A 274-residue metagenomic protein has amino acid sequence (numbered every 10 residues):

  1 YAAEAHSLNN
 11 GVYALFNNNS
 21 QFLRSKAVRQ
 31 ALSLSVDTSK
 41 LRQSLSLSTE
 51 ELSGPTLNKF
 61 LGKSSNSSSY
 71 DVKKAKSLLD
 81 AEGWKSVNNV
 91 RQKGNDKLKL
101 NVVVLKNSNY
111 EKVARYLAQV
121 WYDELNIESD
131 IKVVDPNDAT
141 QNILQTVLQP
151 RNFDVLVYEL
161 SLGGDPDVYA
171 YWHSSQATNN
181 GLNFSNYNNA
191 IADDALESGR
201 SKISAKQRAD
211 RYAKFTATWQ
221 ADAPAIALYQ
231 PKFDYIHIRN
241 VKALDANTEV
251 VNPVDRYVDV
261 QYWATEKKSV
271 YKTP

Functional and structural regions predicted by a protein language model:
Y1-H6, L15-S25, L61-S77, V87-L98 (+3 more regions): Short, solvent-exposed loop/beta-turn-alpha elements that line the ligand-binding surface or hinge of extracytoplasmic
A3-A5, V12-L15, L34, Q43-S44 (+5 more regions): Structural recognition of the beta-strand scaffold that forms the well-ordered cores of secreted hydrolase catalytic
H6-N10, F22, K26, S35 (+10 more regions): Conserved structured core elements
L8, N19-Q21, D37, S48 (+4 more regions): Solvent-exposed coil/turn segments that connect beta secondary-structure elements in extracytoplasmic/periplasmic
R24-D123, K214, K268-P274: Append "and occasionally in soluble cytosolic enzymes with long acidic Gly/Pro-rich linkers
E82-V104, L156, K202-R239: Bilobed periplasmic-binding protein-like "clamshell/Venus-flytrap" ligand-binding domains
D123-Q176: Periplasmic binding protein-like
